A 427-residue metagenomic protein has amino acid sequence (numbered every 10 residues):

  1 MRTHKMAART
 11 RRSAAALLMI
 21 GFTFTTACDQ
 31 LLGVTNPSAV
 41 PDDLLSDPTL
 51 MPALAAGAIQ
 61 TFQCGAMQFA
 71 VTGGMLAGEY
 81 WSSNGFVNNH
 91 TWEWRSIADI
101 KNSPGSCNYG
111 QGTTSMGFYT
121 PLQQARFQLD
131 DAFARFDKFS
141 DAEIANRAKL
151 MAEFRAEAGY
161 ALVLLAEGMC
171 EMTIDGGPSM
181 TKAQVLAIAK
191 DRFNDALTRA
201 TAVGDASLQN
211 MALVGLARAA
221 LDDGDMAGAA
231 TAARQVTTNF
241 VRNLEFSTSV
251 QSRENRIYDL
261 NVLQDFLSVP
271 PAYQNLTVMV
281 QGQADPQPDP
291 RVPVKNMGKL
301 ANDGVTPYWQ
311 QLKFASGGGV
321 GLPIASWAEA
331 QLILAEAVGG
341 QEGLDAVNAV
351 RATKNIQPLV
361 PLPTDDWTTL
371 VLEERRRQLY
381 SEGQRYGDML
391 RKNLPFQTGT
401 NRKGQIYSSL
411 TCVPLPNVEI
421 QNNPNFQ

Functional and structural regions predicted by a protein language model:
T3, A7, F22, A27-C28 (+3 more regions): Long, intrinsically disordered, low-complexity segments
C28-G78, N108, Q397-Q427: Membrane-proximal, proline-rich intrinsically disordered regions
P52, H90-G168, T198-V203, G318 (+3 more regions): Conserved, well-structured interaction surfaces
A55, R126-L129, F133, L186 (+5 more regions): Inward-facing hydrophobic residues that define packing positions of alpha-helical scaffold repeats
H90-W92, G224-D225, A230-W327, Q378 (+1 more regions): Hydrophobic-face positions in mid-chain alpha helices that act as interaction patches
